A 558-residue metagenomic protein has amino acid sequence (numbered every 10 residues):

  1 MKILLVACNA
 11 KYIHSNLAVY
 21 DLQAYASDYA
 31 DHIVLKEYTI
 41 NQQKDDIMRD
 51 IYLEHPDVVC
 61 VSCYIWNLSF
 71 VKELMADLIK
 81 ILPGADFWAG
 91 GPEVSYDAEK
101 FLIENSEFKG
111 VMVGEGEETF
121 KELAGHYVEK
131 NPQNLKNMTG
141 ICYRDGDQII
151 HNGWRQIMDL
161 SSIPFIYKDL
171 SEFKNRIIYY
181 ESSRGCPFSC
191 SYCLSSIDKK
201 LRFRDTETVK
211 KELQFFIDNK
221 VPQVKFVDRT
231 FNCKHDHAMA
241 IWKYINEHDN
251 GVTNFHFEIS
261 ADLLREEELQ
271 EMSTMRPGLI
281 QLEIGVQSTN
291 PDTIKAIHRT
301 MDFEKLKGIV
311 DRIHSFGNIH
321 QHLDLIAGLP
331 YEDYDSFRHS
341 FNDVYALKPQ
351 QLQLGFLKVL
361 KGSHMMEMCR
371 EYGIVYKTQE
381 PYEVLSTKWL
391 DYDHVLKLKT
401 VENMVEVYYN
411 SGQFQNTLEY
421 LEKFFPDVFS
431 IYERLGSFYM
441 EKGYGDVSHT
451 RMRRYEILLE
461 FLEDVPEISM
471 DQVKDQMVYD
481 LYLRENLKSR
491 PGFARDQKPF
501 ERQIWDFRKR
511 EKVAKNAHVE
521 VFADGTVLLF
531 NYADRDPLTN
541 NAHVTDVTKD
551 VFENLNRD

Functional and structural regions predicted by a protein language model:
M1-Y20: A short, flexible N-terminal coil/short beta segment enriched in small residues
K2, A18, Y25-Q156: Glycine-rich beta-alpha loop elements in corrinoid/cobalamin-binding modules across cobalamin-dependent enzymes
K2-V6, K44, I51, D57 (+1 more regions): Radical SAM enzyme core and accessory elements
H55-V59, V221, P349-Q350: Proline-aspartate-enriched helix->loop->beta-strand connector
S161-S315, I319: Radical SAM [4Fe-4S] cluster-binding motif and immediate context
H235, E247-N250, H256-L263, E267-I431: A structural motif corresponding to the C-terminal lobe/cap of the Radical SAM core domain
